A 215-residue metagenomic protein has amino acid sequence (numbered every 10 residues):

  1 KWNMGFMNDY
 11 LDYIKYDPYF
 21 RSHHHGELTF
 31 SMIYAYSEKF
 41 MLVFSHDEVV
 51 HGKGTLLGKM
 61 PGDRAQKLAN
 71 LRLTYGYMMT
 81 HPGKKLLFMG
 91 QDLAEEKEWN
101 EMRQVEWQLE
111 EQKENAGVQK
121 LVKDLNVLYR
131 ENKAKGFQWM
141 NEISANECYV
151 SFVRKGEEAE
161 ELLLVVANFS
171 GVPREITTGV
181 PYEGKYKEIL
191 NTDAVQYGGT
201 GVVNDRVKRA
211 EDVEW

Functional and structural regions predicted by a protein language model:
K1-A94, E98-N100, R130, I143-T178 (+2 more regions): Conserved alpha/beta catalytic core and glycan-binding cleft of carbohydrate-active enzymes
W99-Q108: Acyl/amide activation-and-transfer machinery of modular secondary-metabolite enzymes
V105, R174-T178, V213-W215: Generic detection of short hydrophobic beta-strand segments and adjacent strand-loop junctions
L109-N141: Aromatic- and carboxylate-lined catalytic core of secreted/periplasmic carbohydrate-active enzymes
N168, T200, A210: Acidic/aromatic-lined carbohydrate-recognition and catalytic surfaces of CAZymes acting on diverse glycans
I189-N204: Glycine-rich, pocket-lining loop/helix-strand segments that form or immediately flank
V203-W215: C-terminal beta-strand-rich structural cap/linker in extracellular carbohydrate-active enzymes
